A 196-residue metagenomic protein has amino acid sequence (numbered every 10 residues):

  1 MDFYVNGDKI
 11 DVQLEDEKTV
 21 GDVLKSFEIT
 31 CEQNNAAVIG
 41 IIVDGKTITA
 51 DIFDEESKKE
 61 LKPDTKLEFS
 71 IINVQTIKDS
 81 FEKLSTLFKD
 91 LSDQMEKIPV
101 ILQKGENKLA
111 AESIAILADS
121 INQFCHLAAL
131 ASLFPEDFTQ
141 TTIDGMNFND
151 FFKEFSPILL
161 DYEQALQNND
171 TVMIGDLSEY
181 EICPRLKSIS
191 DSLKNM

Functional and structural regions predicted by a protein language model:
M1-D2, D16, I39-I42: Beta-strand-enriched, solvent-exposed domains that form extended recognition/catalytic surfaces
V5-G21, F81: Short, contiguous acidic and Ser/Thr-rich linear segments
D16-E32: Short amphipathic, charge-patterned alpha-helical segments
E32-I41, G45-T139: Long amphipathic alpha-helical segments with strong coiled-coil/leucine-zipper propensity
F81, N107, G145, N168-V172: Active-site oxyanion-binding pockets that recognize sulfate/phosphate
L84, A110, I114-L117, F148 (+3 more regions): Hydrophobic packing residues in well-ordered alpha-helices of helical domains and bundles
S132-K153: Intrinsic, low-complexity N-terminal interaction/targeting segments
K153-M196: Alpha-helical oligomerization segments
